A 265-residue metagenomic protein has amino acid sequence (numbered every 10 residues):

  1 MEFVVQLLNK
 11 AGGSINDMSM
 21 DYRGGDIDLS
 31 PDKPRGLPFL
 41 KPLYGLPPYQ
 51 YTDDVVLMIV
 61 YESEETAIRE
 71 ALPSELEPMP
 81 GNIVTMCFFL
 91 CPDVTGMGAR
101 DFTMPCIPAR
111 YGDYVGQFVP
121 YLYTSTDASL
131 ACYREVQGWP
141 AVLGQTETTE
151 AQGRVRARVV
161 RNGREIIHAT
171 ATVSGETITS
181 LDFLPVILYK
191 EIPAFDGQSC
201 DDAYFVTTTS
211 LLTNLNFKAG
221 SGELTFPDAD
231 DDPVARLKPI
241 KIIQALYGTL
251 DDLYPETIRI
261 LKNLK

Functional and structural regions predicted by a protein language model:
E2-Y22, I27-L40, E135-K265: Interaction-surface and assembly-scaffold signal
D32-K33, P42-L46, Y51-D53, L90-D93 (+2 more regions): Short secondary-structure boundary micro-motifs
P42-C87: N-terminal ordered "arm"
E65, P73, T126-A128, A229-I240: Short, structured coil/loop segments at alpha-helix boundaries
C91-T172: Aromatic- and glycine-enriched beta-alpha-beta binding-site module
